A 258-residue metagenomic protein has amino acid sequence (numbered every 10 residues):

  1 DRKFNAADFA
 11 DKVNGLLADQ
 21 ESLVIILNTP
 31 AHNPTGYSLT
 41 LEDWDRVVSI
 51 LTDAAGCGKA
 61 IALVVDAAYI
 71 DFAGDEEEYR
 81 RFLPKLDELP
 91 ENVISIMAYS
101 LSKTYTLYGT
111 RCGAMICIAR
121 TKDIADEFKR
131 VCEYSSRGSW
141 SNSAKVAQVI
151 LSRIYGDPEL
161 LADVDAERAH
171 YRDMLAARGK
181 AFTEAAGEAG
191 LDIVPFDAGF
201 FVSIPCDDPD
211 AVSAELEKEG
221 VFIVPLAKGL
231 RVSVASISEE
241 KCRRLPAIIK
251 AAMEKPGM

Functional and structural regions predicted by a protein language model:
D1-M258: PLP-dependent class I/II
